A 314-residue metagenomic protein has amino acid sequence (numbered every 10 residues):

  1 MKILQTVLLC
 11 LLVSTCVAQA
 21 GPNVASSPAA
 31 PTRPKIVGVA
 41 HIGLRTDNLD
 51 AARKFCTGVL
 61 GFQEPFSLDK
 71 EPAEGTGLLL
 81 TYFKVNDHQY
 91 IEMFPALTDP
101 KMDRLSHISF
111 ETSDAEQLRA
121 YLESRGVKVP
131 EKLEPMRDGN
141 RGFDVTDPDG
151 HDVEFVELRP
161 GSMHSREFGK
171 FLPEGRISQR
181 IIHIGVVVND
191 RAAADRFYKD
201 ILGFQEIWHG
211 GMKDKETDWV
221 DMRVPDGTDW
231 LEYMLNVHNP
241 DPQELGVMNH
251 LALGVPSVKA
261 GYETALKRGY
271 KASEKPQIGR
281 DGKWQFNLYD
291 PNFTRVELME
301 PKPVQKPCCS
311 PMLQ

Functional and structural regions predicted by a protein language model:
M1-Q5: Positively charged n-region of N-terminal signal peptides that target proteins for export
T6-C16: Bacterial N-terminal signal peptides
Q19-K35, E123-R180, V186, W208-D214 (+2 more regions): Vicinal oxygen chelate
P34, G43-Y90, R137-D138, G185-L231 (+1 more regions): Core segments of cupin and vicinal oxygen chelate
V37-D47, T81-F83, L97-L122, R141-T146 (+5 more regions): Vicinal oxygen chelate
D47, T57, G61, D114 (+6 more regions): Sec-exported extracytoplasmic/periplasmic mature domains
Q63-E64, Q89-E92, P100-M102, Q117-L118 (+7 more regions): Short loop/beta submotifs within extracellular cysteine-rich repeat domains
A192-I278, R295: Structured core of small recognition/catalytic domains
